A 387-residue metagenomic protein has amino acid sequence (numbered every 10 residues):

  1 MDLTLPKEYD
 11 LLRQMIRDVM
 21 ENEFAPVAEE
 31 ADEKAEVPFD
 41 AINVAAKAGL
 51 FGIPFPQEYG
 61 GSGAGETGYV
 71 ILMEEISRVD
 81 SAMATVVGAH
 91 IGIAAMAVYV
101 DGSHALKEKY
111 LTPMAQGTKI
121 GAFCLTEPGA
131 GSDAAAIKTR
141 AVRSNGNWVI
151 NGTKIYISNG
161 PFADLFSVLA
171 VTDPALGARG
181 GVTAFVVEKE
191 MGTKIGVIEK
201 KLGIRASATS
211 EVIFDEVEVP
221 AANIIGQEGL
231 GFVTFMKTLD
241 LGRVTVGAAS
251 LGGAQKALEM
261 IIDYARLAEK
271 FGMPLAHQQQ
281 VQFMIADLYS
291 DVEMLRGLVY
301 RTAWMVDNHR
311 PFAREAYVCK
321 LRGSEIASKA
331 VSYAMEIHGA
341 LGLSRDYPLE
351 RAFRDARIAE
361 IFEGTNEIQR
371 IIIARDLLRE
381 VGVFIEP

Functional and structural regions predicted by a protein language model:
M1-M83, A89, D101-L106, P113-T118 (+4 more regions): Alpha-helical interface subdomain recognition
G49, M73-S77, A170, V187-G192 (+1 more regions): Short Ser/Thr-interspersed hydrophobic loop/turn segments at strand-loop and sheet-helix junctions that line or gate
A64-G65, D133-A135, N159-D164, A178-G181 (+2 more regions): Short glycine/proline-enriched turns and hinge-like loops at secondary-structure junctions
V87, M114, G129-S132, Y156-N159 (+2 more regions): Short Gly/Pro-enriched turn/cap motifs at secondary-structure boundaries
G117-L125, L169: A short, Trp-centered hydrophobic/proline-enriched beta-strand micro-motif
A136, E190-P220: Flexible, small-/acidic-enriched active-site or ligand-binding loops
N147, N151-I195: A short core secondary-structure module
D215-T234: Long, acidic (Asp/Glu-rich), low-complexity accessory segments flanking structured domains
